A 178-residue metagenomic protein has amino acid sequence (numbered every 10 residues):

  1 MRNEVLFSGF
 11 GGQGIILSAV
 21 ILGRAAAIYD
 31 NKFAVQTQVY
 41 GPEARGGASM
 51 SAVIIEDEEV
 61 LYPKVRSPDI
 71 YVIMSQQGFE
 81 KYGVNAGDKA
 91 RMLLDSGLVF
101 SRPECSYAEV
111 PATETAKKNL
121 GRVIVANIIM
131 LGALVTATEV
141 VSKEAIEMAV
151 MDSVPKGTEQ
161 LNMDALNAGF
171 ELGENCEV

Functional and structural regions predicted by a protein language model:
M1-V178: Active-site cofactor/cluster-binding pocket
